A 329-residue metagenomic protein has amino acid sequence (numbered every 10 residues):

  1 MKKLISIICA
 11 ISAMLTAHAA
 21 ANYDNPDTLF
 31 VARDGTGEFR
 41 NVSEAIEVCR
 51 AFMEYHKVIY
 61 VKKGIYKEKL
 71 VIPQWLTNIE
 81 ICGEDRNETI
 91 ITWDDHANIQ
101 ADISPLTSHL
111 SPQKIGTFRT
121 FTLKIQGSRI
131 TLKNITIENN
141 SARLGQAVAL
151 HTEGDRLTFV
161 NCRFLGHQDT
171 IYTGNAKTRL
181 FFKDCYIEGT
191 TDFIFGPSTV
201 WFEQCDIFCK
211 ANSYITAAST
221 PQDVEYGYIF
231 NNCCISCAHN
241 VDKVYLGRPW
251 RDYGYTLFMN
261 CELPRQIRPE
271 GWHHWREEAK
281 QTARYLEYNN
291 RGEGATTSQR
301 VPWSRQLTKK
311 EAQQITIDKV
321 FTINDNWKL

Functional and structural regions predicted by a protein language model:
M1-D24, A101-L106: Bacterial Sec-dependent N-terminal signal peptides
A21-L329: Sequence-level preference for short, compositionally simple segments enriched in small aliphatic or small polar residues
